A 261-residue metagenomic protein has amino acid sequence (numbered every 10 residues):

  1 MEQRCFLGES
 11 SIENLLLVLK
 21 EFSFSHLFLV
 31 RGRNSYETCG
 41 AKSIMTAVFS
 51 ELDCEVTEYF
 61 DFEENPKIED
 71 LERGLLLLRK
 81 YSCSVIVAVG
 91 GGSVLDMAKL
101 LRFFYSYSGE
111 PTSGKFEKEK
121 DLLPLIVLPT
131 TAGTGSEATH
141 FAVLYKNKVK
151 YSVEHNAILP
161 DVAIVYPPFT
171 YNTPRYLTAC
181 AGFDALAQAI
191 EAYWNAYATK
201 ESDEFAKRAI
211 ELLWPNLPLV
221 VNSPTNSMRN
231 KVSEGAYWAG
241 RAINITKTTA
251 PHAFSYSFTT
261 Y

Functional and structural regions predicted by a protein language model:
M1-V85: ATP/NTP phosphate-donor binding region
F6-G8, E58-F60, V87, V127-L128 (+2 more regions): General beta-strand structural signal in soluble alpha/beta enzymes
E63, V89-G91, K247-P251: Active-site nucleophile and cofactor-binding loops and adjacent substrate-binding regions of central metabolic enzymes
E69-P167: Glycine/threonine-rich beta-strand-loop-alpha-helix active-site module that forms ligand/phosphate-binding
F141-T246: Carboxylate- and glycine-rich phosphate/diphosphate-binding segment that chelates Mg2+/Mn2+
Y256-Y261: Catalytic phosphate/nucleotide-handling subdomain of diverse soluble enzymes
